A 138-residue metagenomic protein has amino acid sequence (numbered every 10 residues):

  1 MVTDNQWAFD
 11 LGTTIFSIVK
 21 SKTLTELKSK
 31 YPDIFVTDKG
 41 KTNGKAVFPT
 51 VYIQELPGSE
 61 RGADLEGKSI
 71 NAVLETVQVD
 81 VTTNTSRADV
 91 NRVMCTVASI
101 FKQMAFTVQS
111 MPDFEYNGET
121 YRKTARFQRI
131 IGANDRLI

Functional and structural regions predicted by a protein language model:
M1-L65: Small/polar-rich, solvent-exposed N-terminal microdomains that initiate assembly or binding
M1-Q6, N71, L137-I138: Compositionally biased, intrinsically disordered low-complexity segments enriched in polar/Pro/Gly and often Gln
K45-V47, S69-V73, N117-Y121: A generic structural micro-feature
G62-E66, D135-I138: Short, charged, solvent-exposed linker or helix-capping segments at domain edges/interfaces that act as flexible hinges
N71-T85, Y121-G132: Oligomerization/assembly interface segments of phage tail-like spikes and tubes
N84-R92: A short beta-strand-loop-beta hairpin characteristic of the jelly-roll/cupin
R92-I138: Acidic-leaning, charged glycine-interspersed low-complexity segments
